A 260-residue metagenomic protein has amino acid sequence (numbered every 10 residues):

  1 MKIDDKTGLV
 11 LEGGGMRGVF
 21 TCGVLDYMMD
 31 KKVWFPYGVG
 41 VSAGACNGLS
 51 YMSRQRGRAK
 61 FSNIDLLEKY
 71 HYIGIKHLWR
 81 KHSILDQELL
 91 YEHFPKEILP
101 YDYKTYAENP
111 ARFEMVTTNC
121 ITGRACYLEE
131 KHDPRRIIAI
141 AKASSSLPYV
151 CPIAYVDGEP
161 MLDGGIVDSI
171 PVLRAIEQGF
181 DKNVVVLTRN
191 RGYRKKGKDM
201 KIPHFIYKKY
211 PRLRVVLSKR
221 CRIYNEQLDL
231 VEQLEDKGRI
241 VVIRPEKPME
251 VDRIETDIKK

Functional and structural regions predicted by a protein language model:
M1-V41, L49-K260: Patatin-like phospholipase
